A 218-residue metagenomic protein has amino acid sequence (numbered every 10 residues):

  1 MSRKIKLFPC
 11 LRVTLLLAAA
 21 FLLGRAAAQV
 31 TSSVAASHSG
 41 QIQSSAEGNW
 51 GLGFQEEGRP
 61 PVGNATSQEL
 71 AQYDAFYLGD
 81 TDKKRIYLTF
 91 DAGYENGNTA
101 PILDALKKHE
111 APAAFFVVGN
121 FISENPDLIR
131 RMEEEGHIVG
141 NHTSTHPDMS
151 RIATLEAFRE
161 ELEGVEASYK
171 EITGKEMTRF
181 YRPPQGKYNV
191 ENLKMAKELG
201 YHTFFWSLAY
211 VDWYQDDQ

Functional and structural regions predicted by a protein language model:
S2-L16: N-terminal Sec-pathway targeting helices
G24-H38: Sec-dependent signal peptide cleavage junction
H38-R59: Helix-enriched interaction subdomains in cytosolic or periplasmic regions, typified by TIR/SEFIR signaling/NADase cores
L52-S150, G164-K170, M177-T178: Active-site beta->alpha N-cap acidic-glycine motif
S150-L155, Q215-D217: Short, solvent-exposed loop/turn segments at secondary-structure boundaries
R159-G164, T173, K194-M195: Soluble catalytic domains of enzymes that build or remodel membrane lipids, polysaccharides, and related
F180-P183: Extended hydrophobic secondary-structure segments that form protein cores and membrane-embedded regions
L193-Q218: His/Asp/Glu-enriched short active-site or ligand-binding loop at hydrolase and phosphoryl-transfer sites
